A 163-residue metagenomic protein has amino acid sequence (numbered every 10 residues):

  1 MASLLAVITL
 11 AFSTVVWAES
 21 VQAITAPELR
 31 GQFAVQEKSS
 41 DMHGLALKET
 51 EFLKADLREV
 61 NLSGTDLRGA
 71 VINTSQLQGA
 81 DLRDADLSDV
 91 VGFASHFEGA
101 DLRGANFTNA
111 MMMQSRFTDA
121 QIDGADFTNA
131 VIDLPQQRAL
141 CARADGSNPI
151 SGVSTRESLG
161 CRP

Functional and structural regions predicted by a protein language model:
M1-T9: Sec-dependent N-terminal signal peptides
T9-P163: Tandem repeat scaffolds
